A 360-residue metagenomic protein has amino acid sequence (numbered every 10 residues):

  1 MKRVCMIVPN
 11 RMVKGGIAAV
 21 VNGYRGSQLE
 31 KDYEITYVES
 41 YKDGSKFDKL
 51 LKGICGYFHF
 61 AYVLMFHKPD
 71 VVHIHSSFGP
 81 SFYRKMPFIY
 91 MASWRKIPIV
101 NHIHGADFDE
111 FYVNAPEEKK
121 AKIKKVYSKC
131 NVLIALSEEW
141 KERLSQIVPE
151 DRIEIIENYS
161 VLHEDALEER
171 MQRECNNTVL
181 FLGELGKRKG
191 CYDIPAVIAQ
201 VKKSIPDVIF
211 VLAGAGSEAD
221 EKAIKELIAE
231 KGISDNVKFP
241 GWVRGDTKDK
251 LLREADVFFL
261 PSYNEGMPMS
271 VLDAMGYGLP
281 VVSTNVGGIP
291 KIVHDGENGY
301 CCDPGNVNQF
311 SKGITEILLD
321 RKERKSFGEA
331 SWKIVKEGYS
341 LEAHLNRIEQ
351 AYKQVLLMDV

Functional and structural regions predicted by a protein language model:
C5, R170-I198, F210-G214: Conserved donor-binding/catalytic core segment of Leloir-type glycosyltransferases
E39-K42, L182, I209-A223, G241: Glycosyltransferase donor-sugar binding loop
K122-A166: Donor nucleotide-sugar binding/catalytic pocket of nucleotide-sugar-dependent glycosyltransferases
A223-V243: Nucleotide-activated donor-binding/catalytic signature segment of Leloir-type glycosyltransferases, i.e., the conserved
Y263: Aromatic "clamp/platform" in nucleotide-sugar-dependent glycosyltransferases that forms part of the donor/acceptor
P280-S283: Short hydrophobic beta-strand element within catalytic cores of glycosyltransferases and related nucleotide-activated
D295-G296, Y300-V307, E316-K322: Conserved acidic donor-binding segment of nucleotide-sugar-dependent glycosyltransferases
Q309, E316, E323-G338, H344-Q350: A short, well-ordered alpha-helix in the C-terminal region of glycosyltransferases
